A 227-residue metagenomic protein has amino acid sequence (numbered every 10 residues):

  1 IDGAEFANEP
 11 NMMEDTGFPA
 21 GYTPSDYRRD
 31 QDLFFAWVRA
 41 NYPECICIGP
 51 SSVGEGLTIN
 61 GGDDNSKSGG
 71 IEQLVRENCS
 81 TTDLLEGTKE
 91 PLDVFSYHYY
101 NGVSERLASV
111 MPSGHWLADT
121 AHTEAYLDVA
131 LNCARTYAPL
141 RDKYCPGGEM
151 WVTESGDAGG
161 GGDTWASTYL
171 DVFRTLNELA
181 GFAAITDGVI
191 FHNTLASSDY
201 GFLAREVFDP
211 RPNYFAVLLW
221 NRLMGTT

Functional and structural regions predicted by a protein language model:
I1-D15, T23-S25, E44: Substrate-binding cleft of extracellular glycoside hydrolase catalytic domains
G3-A7, V94-Y100, H192: Non-cysteine beta-strand/loop elements that form the S-adenosyl-L-methionine
P10, N101, A196: Flexible, active-site-proximal loop/turn residues at the rims of small-molecule/cofactor binding pockets and catalytic
T23-E178, I185: Noncatalytic carbohydrate-binding groove/subsite architecture in carbohydrate-active enzymes
E149-T227: Aromatic/acidic polysaccharide-binding cleft in carbohydrate-active enzymes
